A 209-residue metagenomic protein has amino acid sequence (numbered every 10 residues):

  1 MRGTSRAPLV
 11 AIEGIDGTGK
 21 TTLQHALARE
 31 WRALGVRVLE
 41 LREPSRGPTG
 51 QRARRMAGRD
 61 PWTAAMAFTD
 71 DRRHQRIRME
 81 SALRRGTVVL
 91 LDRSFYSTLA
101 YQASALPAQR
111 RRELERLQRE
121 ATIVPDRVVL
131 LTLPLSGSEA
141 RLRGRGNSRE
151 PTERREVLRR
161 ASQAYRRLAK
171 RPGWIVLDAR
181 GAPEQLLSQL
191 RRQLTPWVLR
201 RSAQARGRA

Functional and structural regions predicted by a protein language model:
M1-L9: Extreme N-terminal, non-catalytic leader segments that precede Walker-type/kinase nucleotide-binding cores
R2-G3, A26-A28, S136-A209: NTP-dependent small-molecule kinase module
I12: Hydrophobic anchor at the beta1->P-loop junction of P-loop NTPases
I15: P-loop (Walker A) phosphate-binding loop of NTP-binding proteins
K20: Conserved lysine of the Walker
L23: Hydrophobic positions on the alpha1 helix immediately C-terminal to the Walker A/P-loop
V36-E120: ATP-dependent small-molecule kinase phosphotransfer cores that center on conserved nucleotide phosphate-binding segments
T98-Q163: A glycine- and Lys/Arg-enriched "phosphate-lid" helix/loop adjacent to the NTP-binding pocket of small-molecule kinases
